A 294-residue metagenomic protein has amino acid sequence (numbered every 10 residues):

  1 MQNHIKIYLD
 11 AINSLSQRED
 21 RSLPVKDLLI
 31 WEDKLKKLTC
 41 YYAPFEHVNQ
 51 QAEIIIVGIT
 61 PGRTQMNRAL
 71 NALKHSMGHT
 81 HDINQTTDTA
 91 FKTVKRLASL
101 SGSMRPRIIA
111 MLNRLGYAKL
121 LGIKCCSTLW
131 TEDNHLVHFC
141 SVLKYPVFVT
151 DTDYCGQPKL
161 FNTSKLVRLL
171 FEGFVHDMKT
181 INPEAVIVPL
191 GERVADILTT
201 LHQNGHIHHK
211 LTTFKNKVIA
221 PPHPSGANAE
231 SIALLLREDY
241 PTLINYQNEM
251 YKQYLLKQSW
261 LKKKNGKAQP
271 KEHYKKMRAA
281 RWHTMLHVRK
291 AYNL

Functional and structural regions predicted by a protein language model:
M1-H4, I30, K34-K37, G266-Q269 (+1 more regions): Non-membrane alpha-helical secondary structure
Q2-V186, E192-H202, G226-E230, L234-E249: A polyanion-binding, active-site-adjacent surface
K6, N13, Q17-D20, G205 (+5 more regions): Short, flexible coil/linker elements and helix-boundary hinge sites characteristic of intrinsically disordered
V188-T212, K217-A220: Catalytic cores of processing enzymes, dominated by hydrolases/peptidases, characterized by acidic/His-rich
H223: Active-site glycine-centered loops adjacent to acidic/histidine catalytic or metal-binding residues that shape
N228-L294: C-terminal accessory segment of soluble enzyme catalytic cores
